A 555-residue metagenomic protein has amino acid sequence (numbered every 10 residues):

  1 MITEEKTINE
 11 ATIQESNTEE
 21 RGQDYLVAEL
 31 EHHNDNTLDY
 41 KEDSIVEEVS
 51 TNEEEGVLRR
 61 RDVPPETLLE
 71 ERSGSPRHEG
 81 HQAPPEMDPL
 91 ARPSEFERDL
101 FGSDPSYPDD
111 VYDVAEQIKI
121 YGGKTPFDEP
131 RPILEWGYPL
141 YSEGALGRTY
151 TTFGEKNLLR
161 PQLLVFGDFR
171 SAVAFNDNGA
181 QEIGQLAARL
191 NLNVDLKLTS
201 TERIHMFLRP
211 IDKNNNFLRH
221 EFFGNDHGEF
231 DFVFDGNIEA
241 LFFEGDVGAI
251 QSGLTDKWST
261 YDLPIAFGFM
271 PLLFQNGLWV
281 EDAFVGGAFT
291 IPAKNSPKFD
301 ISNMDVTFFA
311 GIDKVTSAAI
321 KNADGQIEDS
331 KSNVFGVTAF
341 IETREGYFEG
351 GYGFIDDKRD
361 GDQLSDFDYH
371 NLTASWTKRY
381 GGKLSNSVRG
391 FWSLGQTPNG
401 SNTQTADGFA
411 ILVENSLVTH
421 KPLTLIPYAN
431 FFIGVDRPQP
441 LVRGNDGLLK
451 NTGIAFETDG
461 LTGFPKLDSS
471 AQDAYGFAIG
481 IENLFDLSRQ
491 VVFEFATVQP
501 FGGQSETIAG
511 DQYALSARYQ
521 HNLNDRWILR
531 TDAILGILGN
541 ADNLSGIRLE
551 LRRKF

Functional and structural regions predicted by a protein language model:
M1-E182, N193: N-terminal periplasmic/intermembrane-space "pro-region" immediately following the signal or transit peptide
E116-F127, L158, Q181-F309, I547: Outer-membrane beta-barrel channel domains
T149-V165, D195-H205, V247-L263, K294-T307 (+5 more regions): Short loop/turn motifs that connect adjacent beta-strands in outer-membrane beta-barrel proteins
F153-E155, N191-N193, F242-E244, A288-P292 (+7 more regions): Outer-membrane beta-barrel architecture
A180-L186, F230-D235, G277-E281, G325-K331 (+5 more regions): Replace "Gram-negative outer membrane beta-barrel proteins" with "bacterial and organellar outer membrane beta-barrel
P264, M270-L449: Signature for the C-terminal beta-barrel architecture of outer-membrane proteins
F340, E349-K378, S387-N402, Q439-D532: Outer membrane beta-barrel transmembrane domains
D542-F555: Outer-membrane beta-barrel "beta-signal"
